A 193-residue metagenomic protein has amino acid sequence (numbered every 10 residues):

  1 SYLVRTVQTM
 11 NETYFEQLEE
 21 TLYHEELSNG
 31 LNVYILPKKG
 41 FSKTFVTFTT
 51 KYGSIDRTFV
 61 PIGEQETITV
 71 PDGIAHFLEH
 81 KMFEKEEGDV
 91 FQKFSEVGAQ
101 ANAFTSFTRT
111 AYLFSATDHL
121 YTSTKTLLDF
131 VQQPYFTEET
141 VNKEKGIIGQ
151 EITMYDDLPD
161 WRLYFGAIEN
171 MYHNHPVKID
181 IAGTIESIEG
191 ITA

Functional and structural regions predicted by a protein language model:
Y2-R5, T9, E86-A193: Acidic/histidine-enriched segments that form metal/cofactor-coordinating and catalytic pocket/exosite environments
Y2-V90, S187: His/Glu-rich zincin catalytic helix
